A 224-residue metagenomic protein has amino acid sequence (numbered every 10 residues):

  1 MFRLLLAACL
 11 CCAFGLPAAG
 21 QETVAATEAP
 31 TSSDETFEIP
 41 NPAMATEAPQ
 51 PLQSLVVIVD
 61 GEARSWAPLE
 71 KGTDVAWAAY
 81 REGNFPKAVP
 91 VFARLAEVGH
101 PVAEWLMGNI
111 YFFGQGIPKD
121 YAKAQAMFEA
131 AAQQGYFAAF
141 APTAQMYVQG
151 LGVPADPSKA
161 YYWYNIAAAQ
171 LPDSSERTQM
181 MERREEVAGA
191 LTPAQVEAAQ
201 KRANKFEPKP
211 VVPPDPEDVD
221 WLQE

Functional and structural regions predicted by a protein language model:
L5-G15: Bacterial N-terminal signal peptides
G20-A78, E82, P210-E224: Compositionally biased, proline/threonine/alanine/serine-rich low-complexity intrinsically disordered stretches
G72-R81, V91-L95, L106-F113, M127 (+3 more regions): Hydrophobic face of amphipathic alpha-helices that form TPR/SEL1-like repeat modules and related alpha-solenoid
R81-E82, E97-V98, Y111, Q115-K119 (+5 more regions): Short coil/turn and helix-start
E82-P90, P118-M127, A155-Y162: Structural signature of tandem alpha-helical TPR/SEL1-like repeats, specifically the intra-repeat loop/turn
G135-A139, A168-E182, V211-D215: Boundary/linker segments of alpha-helical solenoid repeat arrays
T178-E224: Terminal, low-structured helical/coil segments at or just beyond the last alpha-helical repeat
